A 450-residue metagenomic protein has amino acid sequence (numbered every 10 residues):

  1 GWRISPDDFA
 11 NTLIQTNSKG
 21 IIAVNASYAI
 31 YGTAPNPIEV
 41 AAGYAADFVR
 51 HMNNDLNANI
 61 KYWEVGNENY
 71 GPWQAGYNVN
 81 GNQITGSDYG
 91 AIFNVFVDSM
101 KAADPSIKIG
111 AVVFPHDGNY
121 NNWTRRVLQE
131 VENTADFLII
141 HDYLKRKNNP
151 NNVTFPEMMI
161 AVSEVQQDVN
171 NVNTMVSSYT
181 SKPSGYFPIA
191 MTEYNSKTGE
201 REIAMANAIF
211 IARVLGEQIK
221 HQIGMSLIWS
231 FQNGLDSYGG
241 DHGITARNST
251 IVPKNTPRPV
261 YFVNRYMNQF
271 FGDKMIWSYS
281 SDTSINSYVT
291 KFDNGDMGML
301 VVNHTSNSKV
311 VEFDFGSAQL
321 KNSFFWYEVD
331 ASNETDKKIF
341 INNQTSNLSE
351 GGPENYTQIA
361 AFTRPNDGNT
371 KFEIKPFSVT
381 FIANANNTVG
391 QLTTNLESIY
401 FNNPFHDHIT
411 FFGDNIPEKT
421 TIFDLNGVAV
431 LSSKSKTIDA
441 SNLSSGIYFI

Functional and structural regions predicted by a protein language model:
G1-Q167, N171-S178: Substrate-binding cleft and catalytic face of glycoside hydrolase catalytic domains, especially the flexible beta-alpha
F48, W63, F96, I109 (+7 more regions): Conserved, mostly hydrophobic/aromatic
V49, Q319-T370, I374: Acidic, Ser/Thr/Pro-rich beta/coil linker or hinge segments at domain junctions
N149-P150, V172-A208: Active-site clefts of carbohydrate-active enzymes
M191-G295: Aromatic/acidic polysaccharide-binding cleft in carbohydrate-active enzymes
T283-E334, F377-F381, L425: Carbohydrate-binding surface patches
L392-I450: C-terminal outer-membrane/trafficking sorting elements
